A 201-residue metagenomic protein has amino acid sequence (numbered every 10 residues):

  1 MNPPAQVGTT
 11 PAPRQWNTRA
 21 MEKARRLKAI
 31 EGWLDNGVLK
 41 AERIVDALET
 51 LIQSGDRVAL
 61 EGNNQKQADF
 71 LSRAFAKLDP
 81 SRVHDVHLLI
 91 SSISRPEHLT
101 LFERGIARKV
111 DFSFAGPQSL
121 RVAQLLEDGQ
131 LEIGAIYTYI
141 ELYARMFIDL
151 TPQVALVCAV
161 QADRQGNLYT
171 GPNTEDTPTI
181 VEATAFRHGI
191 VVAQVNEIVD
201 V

Functional and structural regions predicted by a protein language model:
M1-V201: Conserved alpha/beta enzyme-core scaffold
